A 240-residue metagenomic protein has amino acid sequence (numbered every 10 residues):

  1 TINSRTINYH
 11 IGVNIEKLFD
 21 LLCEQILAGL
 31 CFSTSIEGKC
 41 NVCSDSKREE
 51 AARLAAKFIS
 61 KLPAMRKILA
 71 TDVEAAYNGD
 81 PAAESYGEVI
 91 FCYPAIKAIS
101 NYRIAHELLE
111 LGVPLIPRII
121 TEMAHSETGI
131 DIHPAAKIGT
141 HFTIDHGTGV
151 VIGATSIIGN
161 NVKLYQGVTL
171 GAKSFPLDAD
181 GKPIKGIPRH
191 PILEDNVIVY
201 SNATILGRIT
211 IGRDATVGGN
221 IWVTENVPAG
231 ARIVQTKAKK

Functional and structural regions predicted by a protein language model:
T1-I119: Terminal amphipathic alpha-helical/low-complexity segments used for targeting or macromolecular assembly
A124-K240: Structural signal for interior beta-strand "rungs" in well-ordered beta-sheet cores of soluble enzyme domains
